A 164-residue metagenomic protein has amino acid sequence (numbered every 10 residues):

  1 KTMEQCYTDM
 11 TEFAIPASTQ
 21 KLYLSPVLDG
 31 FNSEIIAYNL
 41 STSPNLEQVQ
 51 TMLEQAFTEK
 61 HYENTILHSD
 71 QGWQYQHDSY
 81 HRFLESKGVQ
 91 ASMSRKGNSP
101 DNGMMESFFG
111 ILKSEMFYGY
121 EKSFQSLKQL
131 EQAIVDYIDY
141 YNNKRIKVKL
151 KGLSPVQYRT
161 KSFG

Functional and structural regions predicted by a protein language model:
K1-P26, Q50-M52, K60-N64: Mobile-element integrase/transposase regions, centering on the N-terminal DNA-binding/Zn-coordinating module
M3, L24, N45, V49 (+5 more regions): Hydrophobic (often cysteine-bearing) scaffold residues that line and stabilize catalytic clefts of nucleotide/cofactor
D9, V27, S33, L53 (+8 more regions): Mobile genetic element proteins and their domesticated derivatives, centered on retroelements and DNA transposons
D29-G30, L40-N45: A short acidic/small-residue loop/turn micro-motif
E34-Y38, A91-S94, Y118-Y120: Short small-residue beta-strand/loop micro-motif enriched in glycine and branched aliphatics
S69-Q71, H77-D78, A91-K113, K128-E131 (+1 more regions): RNase H-like two-metal-ion nuclease catalytic core shared by retroviral integrases and related mobile-element nucleases
E85-V89, K113-G164: C-terminal domain-tail junction helix/linker
